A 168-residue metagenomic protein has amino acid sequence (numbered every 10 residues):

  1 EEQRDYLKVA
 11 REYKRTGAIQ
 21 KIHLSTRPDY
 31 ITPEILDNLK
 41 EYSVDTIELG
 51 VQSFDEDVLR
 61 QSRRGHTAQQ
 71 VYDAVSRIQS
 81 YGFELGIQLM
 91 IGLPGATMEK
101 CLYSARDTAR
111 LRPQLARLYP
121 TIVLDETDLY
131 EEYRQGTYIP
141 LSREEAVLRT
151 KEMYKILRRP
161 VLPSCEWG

Functional and structural regions predicted by a protein language model:
E1-Q114, L129-E144: Conserved non-cysteine loop/helix-boundary elements of the Radical SAM core domain that shape
L85-L89, A116-I122, P163-W167: Short beta-strand segments at enzyme active-site cores
D125-E126: Flexible loop/turn segments at secondary-structure boundaries
S142-G168: C-terminal accessory regions of radical SAM enzymes
